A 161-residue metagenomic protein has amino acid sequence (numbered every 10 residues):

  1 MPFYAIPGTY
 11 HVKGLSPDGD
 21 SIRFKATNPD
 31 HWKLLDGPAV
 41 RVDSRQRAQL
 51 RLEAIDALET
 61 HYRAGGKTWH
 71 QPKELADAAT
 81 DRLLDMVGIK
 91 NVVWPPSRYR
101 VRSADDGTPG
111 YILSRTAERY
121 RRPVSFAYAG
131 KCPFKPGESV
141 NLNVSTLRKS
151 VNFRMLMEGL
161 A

Functional and structural regions predicted by a protein language model:
M1-A161: Small beta-barrel nucleic-acid-binding modules, primarily SNase/OB-fold domains and secondarily Tudor-like barrels
